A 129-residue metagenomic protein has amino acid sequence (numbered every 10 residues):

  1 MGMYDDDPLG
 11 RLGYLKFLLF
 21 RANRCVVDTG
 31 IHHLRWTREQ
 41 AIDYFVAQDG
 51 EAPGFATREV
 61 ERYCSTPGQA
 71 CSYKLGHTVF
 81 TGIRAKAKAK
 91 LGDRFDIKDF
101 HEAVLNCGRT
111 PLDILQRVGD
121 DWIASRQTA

Functional and structural regions predicted by a protein language model:
M1-A129: N-terminal maturation segment of proteins
